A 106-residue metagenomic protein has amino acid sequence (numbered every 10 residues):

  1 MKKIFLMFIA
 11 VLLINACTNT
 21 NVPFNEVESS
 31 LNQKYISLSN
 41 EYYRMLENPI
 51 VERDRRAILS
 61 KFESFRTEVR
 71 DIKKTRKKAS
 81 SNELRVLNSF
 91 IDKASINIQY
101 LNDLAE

Functional and structural regions predicted by a protein language model:
M1-T20: Sec-dependent bacterial lipoprotein signal peptides
K2, F8-I9, V27, N97-Y100: Terminal low-complexity, poorly structured segments
K3-I4, N32, L87: Generic alpha-helix initiation/capping and coil-helix boundary signal
I9-L13, N48, K77: Generic secretory/membrane-interface signal
L13, L31-Q33, N97: Compositionally biased non-globular segments, especially hydrophobic aliphatic-rich helices of signal peptides
C17-L59: Immediate post-signal-peptide N-terminus of mature secreted/exported proteins
E52-E106: Intrinsically disordered, glycine/charged-rich N-terminal periplasmic/extracytoplasmic linker segments that lie
